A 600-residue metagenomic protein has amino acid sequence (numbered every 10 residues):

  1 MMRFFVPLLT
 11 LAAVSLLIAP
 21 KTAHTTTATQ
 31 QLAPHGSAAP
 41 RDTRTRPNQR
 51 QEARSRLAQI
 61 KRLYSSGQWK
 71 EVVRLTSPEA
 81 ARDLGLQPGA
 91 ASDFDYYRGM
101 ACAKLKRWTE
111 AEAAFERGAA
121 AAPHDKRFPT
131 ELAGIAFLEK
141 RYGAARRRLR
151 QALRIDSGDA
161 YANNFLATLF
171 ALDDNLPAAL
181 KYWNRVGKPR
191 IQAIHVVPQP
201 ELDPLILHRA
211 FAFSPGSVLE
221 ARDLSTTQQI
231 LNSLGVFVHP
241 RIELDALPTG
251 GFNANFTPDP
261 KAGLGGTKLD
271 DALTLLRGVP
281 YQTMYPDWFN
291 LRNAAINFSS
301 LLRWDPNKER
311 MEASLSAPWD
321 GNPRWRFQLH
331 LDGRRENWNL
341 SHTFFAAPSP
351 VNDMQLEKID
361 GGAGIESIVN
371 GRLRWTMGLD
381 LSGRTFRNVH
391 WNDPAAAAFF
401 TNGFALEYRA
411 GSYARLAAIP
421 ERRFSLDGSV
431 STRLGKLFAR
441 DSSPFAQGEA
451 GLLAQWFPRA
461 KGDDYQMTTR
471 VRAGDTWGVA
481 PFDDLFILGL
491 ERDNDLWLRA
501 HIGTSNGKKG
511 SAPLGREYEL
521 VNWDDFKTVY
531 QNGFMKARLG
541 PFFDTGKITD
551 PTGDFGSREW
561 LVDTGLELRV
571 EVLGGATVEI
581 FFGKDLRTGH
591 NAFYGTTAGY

Functional and structural regions predicted by a protein language model:
P7-L16: Bacterial N-terminal signal peptides
K21-S55, R62, S66, L84: Compositionally biased, proline/threonine/alanine/serine-rich low-complexity intrinsically disordered stretches
A53-G85, D93, Y97-K106: Alpha-helical segment of the N-proximal tetratricopeptide repeat
A103, E116-R127, G134-R277, M284-W288 (+7 more regions): Periplasmic polypeptide-binding modules associated with outer-membrane biogenesis and secretion
D223-G428, L490-S505, S511-G515, V521 (+1 more regions): Gram-negative/organellar outer-membrane beta-barrel architecture
A405-A537, P541-F542, T549, A592-G599: C-terminal outer-membrane beta-barrel translocator/porin domains of Gram-negative envelope proteins and their
